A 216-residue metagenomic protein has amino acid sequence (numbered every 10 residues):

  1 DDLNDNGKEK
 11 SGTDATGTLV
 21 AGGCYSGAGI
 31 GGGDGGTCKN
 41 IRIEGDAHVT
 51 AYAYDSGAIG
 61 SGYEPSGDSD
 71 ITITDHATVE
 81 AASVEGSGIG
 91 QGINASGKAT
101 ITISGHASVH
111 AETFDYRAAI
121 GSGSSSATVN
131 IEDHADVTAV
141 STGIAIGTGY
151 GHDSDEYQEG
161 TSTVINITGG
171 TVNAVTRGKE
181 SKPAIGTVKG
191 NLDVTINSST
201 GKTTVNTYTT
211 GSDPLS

Functional and structural regions predicted by a protein language model:
D1-G23, I30-Y52, I59-A82, I89-T113 (+4 more regions): Surface-exposed loop/turn motifs in large extracellular/passenger domains
